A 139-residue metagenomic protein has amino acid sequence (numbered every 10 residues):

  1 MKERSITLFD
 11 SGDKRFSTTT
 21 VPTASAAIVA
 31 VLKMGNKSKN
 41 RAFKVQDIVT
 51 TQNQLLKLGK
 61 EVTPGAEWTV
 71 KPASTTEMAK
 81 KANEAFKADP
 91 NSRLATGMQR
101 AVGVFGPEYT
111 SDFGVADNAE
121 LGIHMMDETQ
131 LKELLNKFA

Functional and structural regions predicted by a protein language model:
M1-E67, K81-A85, L94: Oxidoreductase cofactor-interface core, primarily capturing Rossmann-like NAD(P)-dependent enzymes
T69-A73: General small-molecule cofactor/ligand-binding pocket signal
T75-A139: A hydrophobic C-terminal alpha-helical subdomain
